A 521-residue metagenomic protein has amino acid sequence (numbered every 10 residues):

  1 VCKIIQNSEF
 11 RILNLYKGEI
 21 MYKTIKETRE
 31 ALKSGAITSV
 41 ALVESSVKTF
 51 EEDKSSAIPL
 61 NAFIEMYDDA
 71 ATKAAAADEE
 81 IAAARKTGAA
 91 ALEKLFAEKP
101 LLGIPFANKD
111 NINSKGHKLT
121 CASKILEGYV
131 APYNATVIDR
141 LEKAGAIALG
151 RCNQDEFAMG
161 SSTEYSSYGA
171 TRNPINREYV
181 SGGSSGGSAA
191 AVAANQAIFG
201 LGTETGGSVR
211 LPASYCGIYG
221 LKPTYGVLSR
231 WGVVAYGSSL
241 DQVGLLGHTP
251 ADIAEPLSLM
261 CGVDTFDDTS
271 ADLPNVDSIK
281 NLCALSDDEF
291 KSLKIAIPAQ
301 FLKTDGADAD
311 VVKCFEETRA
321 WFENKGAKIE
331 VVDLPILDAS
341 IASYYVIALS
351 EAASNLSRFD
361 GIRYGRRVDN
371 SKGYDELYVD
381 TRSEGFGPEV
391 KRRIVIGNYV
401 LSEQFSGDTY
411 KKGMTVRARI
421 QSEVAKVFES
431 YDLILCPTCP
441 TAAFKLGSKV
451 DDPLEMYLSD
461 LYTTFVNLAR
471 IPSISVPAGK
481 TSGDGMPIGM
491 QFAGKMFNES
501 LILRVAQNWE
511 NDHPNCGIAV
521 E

Functional and structural regions predicted by a protein language model:
V1, I5-K17, K94-A97: Short, basic, low-complexity termini and linkers enriched in Ser/Thr/Gly/Pro that act as targeting/leader peptides
G18-G128, A158-G160, V276, C283 (+3 more regions): Short, well-ordered alpha-helical
T28-S34, A107, L126-V130, D241-H248 (+2 more regions): Short, well-ordered beta-strand elements within core beta-sheets of diverse protein domains
G35, S46, G103, K143 (+8 more regions): Glycine-rich, small-residue loops and helix-cap segments that act as flexible hinges at active-site edges
I58-L60, E65, D267-N275, L293-F301 (+1 more regions): Flexible, acidic loop-helix segments that line cofactor/substrate-binding pockets
A70, K109, L141, G169 (+3 more regions): Conserved hydrophobic/aromatic pocket- or pore-lining residues that grip, position, or stack substrates in active sites
Y133-M260, N467-G479, M486-G489: Short glycine/serine-rich loop segments
K222-T318, D375-D380, H513-E521: A short helix-breaking turn/cap at a secondary-structure junction
